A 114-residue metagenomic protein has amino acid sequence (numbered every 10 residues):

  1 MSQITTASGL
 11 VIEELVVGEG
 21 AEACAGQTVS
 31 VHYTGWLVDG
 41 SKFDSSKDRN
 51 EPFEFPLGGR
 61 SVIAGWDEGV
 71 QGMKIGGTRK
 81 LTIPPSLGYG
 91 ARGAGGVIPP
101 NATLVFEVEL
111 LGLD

Functional and structural regions predicted by a protein language model:
M1-D114: Cross-family detector of peptidyl-prolyl cis-trans isomerase
